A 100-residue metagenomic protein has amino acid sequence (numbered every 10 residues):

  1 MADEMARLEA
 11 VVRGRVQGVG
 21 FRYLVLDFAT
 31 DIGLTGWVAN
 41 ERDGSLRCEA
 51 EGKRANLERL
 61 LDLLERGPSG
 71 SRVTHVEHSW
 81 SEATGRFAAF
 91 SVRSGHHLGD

Functional and structural regions predicted by a protein language model:
M1-D100: Intrinsically disordered, low-complexity, mixed-charge
